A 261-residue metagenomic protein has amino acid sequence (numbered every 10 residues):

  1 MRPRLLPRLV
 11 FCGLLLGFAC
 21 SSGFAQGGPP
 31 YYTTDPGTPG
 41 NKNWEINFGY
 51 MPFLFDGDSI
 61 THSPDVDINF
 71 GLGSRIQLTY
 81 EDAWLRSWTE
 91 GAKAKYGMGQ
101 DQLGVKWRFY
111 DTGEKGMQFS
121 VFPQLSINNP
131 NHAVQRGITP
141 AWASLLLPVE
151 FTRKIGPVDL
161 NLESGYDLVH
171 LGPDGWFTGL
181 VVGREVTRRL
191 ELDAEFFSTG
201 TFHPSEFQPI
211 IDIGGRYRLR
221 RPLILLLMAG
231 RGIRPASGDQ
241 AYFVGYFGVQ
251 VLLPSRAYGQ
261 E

Functional and structural regions predicted by a protein language model:
M1-F11: Bacterial N-terminal signal peptides that target proteins for export
V10-S21: Bacterial N-terminal signal peptides
A25-E261: Transmembrane beta-barrel domains of Gram-negative outer membranes and organellar outer membranes
